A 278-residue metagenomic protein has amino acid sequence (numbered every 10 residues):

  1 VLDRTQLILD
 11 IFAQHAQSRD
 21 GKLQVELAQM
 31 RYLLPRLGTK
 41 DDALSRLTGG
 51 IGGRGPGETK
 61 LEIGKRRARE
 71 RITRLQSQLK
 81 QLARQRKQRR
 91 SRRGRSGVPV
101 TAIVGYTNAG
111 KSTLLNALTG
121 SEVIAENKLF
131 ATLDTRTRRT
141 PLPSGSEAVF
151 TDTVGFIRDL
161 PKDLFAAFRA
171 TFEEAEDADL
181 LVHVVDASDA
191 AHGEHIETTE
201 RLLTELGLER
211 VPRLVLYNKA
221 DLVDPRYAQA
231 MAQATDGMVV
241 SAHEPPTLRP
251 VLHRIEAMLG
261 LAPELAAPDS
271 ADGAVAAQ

Functional and structural regions predicted by a protein language model:
V1-G49, V211-L214, D221-D272: Canonical P-loop GTPase G-domain recognition
L2-T5, L9, D20-L27, R31-L34 (+9 more regions): Amphipathic alpha-helical transducer elements in NTP-driven molecular machines
A43-E176, L180: Conserved G1/Walker A P-loop phosphate-binding module
P56, Y106, A187-S188, H243: Structured loop/turn residues at secondary-structure junctions
A125-N127, L142, E147-T151, R158-K162 (+5 more regions): Extended hydrophobic-aromatic, low-complexity segments
G145-S146, F168-V239: Conserved C-terminal guanine-recognition region of P-loop GTPase G domains, centered on the G4
A277: Long, contiguous binding/interaction regions
